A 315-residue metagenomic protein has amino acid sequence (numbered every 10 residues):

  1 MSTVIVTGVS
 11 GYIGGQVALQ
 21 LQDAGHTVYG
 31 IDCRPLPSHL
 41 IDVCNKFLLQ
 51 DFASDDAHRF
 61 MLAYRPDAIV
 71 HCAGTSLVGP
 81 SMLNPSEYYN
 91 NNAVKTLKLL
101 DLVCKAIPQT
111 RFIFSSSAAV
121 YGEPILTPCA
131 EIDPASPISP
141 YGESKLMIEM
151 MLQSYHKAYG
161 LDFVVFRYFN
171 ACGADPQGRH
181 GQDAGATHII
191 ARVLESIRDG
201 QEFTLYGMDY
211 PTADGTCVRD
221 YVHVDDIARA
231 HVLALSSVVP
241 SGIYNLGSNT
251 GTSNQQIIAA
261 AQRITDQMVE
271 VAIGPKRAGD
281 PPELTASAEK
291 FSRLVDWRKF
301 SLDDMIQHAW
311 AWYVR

Functional and structural regions predicted by a protein language model:
V4-A24: N-terminal Rossmann NAD(P)H-binding glycine-rich loop of SDR-like oxidoreductase domains
A53-N91: NAD(P)H-binding glycine-rich loop region in Rossmannoid oxidoreductase-like domains and their noncatalytic homologs
H71, L97-P140, A158, V164: Conserved Rossmann-fold NAD(P)-dependent oxidoreductase catalytic core, especially the SDR/UDP-sugar
E123, I138-F169, R192-D199: Active-site Tyr-X1-5-Lys
L146, Y159, G173-A191, D199-Q201 (+5 more regions): Glycine/proline-rich active-site loop of Rossmann-fold NAD(P)-dependent oxidoreductases
S196, A230-L233, S237-R277: Mid/C-terminal beta-alpha module of Rossmann-like enzyme folds, strongest in SDR-family dehydrogenases/epimerases
V224, G274-R298, D304: Conserved C-terminal active-site "lid" loop/helix of NAD(P)H-dependent oxidoreductases that clamps the redox cofactor
L302-R315: Amphipathic terminal alpha-helices
